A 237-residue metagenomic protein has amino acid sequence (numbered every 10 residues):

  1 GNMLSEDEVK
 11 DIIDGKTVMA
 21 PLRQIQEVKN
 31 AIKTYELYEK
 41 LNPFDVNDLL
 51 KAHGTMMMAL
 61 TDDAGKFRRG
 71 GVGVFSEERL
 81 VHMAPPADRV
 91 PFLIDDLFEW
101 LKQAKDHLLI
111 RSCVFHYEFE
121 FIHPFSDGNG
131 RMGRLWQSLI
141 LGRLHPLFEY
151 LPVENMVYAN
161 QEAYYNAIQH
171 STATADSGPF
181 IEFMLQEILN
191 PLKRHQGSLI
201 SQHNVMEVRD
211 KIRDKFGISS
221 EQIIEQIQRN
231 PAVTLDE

Functional and structural regions predicted by a protein language model:
G1-E237: FIC/Doc superfamily catalytic core
